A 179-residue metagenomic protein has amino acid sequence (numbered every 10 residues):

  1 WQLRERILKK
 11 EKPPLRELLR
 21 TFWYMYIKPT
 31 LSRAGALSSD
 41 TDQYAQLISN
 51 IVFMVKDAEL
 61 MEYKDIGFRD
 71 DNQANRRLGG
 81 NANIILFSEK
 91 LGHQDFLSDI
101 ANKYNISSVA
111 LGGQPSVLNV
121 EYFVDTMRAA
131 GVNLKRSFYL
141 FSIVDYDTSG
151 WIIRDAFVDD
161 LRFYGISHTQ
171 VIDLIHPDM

Functional and structural regions predicted by a protein language model:
W1-F138, W151-M179: Nucleic-acid enzyme cleavage-core boundary/entry regions
Y139-D145: Short glycine-rich or small-residue beta-strand-to-loop segments that form or flank ligand, phosphate, metal/Fe-S
D147-S149: Acidic, divalent-metal-coordinating active-site segment for phosphoryl/phosphodiester hydrolysis, typified by short
